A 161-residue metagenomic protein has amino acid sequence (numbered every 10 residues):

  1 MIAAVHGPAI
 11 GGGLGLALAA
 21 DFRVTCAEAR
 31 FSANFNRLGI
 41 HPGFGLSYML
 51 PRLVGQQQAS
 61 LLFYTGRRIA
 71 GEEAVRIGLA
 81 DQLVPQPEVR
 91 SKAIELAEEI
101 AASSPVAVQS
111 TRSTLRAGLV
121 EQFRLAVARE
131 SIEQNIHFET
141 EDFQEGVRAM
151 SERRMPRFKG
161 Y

Functional and structural regions predicted by a protein language model:
A4, I10-Y64, I77, K92-L96: CoA-thioester-processing core
V24-A29, G71, A80-A128, N135-E141 (+1 more regions): C-terminal long alpha-helix characteristic of the crotonase
L46-M49, Q58, A70, S110 (+2 more regions): Hydrophobic alpha-helical segments typical of transmembrane helices and their membrane-interface/capping positions
L62-F63, T111-T114, M150: Short alpha-helical scaffolding segments that buttress acidic/His motifs in well-ordered protein cores
R67-E73: Acidic, divalent-metal-coordinating active-site segment for phosphoryl/phosphodiester hydrolysis, typified by short
Q144-A149, F158: Anionic, Ser/Thr-rich low-complexity intrinsically disordered regions
